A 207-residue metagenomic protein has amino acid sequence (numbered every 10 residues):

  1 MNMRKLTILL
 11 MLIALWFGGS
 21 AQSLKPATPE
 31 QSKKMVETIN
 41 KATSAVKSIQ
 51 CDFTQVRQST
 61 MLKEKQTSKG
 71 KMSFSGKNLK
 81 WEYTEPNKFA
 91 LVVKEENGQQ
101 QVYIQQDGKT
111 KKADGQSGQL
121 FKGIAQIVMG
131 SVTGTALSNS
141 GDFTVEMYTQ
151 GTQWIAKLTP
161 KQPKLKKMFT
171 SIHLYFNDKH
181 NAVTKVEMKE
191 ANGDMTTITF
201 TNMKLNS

Functional and structural regions predicted by a protein language model:
R4-L10: Sec-dependent signal peptide recognition, specifically the positively charged N-region followed immediately by
M11-S20: Hydrophobic h-region of N-terminal signal peptides that target proteins for export in Gram-negative bacteria
A21, A136-S207: Gly/Pro-enriched, hydrophobic low-complexity segments that function as extracytoplasmic propeptides/linkers
S23-T28, M35, N40-A45, R57 (+2 more regions): Flexible, processing/modification-adjacent segments and terminal tails in exported/periplasmic/extracellular proteins
V46-S48, T67-K69, G76, P86-K88 (+5 more regions): Extracytoplasmic
S48-M72: An N-terminal domain-cap segment
Q55, Y83-N87, E95-N97, Q106-G108 (+5 more regions): A mature extracytoplasmic/lumenal domain signature
K69-Q126, T196: An acidic-aromatic
